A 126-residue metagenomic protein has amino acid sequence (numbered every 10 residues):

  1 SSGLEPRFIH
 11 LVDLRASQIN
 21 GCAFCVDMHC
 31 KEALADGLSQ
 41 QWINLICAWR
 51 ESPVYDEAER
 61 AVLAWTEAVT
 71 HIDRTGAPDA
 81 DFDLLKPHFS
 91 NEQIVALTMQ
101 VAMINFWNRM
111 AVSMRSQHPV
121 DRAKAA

Functional and structural regions predicted by a protein language model:
S1-A126: Hydrophobic alpha-helical segments
